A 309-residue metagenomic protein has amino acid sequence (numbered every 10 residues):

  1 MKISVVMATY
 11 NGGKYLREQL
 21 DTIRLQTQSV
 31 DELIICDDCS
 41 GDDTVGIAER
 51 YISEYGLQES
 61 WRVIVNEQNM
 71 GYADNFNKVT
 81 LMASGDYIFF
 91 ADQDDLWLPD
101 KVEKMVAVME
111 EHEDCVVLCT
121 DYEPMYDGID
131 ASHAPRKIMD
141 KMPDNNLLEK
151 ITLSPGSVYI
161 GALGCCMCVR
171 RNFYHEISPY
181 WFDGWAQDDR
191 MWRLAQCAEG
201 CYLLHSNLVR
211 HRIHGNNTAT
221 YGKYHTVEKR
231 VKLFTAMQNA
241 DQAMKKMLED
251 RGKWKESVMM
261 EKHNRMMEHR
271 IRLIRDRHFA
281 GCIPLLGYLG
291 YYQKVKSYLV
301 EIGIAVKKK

Functional and structural regions predicted by a protein language model:
K2-S4, R24-I35, D43, E59-R62: Short loop->beta transition adjacent to catalytic acidic/histidine clusters or analogous donor-positioning motifs
G12-L25: Short, well-formed alpha-helical segments that are part of the catalytic scaffolds of diverse glycosyltransferases
D37-I47, Q68: A conserved acidic beta->alpha catalytic loop
L57, D74, K104-V108, H112-F173: Flexible acidic/His/Gly-enriched loops in nucleotide-sugar-dependent glycosyltransferase catalytic domains
V65-A83: Glycine-rich, basic loop-to-helix element that forms the pyrophosphate-binding segment of sugar-nucleotide handling
L81, P143-Y224: Conserved nucleotide-sugar donor-binding catalytic segment
I88: Short aromatic/hydrophobic "clamp" motif used to bind/position activated sugar donors
L153-S157, W185-A186, C197, C201 (+1 more regions): C-terminal subregions of glycosyltransferases and related glycan-biosynthesis enzymes
